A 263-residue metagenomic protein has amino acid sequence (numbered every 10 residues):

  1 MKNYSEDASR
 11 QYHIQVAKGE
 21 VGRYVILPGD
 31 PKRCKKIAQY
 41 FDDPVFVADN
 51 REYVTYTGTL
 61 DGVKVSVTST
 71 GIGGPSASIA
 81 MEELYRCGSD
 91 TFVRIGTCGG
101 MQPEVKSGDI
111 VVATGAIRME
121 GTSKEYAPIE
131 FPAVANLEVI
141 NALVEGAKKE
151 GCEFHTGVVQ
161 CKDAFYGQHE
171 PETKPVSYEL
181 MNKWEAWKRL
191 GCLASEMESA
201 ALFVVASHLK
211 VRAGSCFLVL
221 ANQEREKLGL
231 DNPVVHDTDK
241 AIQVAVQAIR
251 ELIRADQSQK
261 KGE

Functional and structural regions predicted by a protein language model:
M1-A142, G146: Metabolite-binding pocket within alpha/beta catalytic cores that recognizes anionic/polar moieties
P44-D49, G151-V158, R254-E263: Flexible, glycine/charged-enriched surface loops at secondary-structure junctions
Y85-R86, K188, S207: Non-catalytic positions within long, well-ordered alpha-helices that form the structural scaffold/packing of enzyme
D90-T91, L193, R212: Short acidic/polar active-site loop segments enriched in Thr and Asp
A133-G191: Active-site rim beta-loop-alpha module in soluble metabolic enzymes
A142-E150, V205, V244-A255: Generic non-transmembrane alpha-helical segments
A200-P233: Zn-dependent metallopeptidase/amidohydrolase metal-coordination segment
Q223-E263: His/Asp/Glu-rich mid-to-C-terminal helical/loop segments that flank catalytic regions of hydrolases
